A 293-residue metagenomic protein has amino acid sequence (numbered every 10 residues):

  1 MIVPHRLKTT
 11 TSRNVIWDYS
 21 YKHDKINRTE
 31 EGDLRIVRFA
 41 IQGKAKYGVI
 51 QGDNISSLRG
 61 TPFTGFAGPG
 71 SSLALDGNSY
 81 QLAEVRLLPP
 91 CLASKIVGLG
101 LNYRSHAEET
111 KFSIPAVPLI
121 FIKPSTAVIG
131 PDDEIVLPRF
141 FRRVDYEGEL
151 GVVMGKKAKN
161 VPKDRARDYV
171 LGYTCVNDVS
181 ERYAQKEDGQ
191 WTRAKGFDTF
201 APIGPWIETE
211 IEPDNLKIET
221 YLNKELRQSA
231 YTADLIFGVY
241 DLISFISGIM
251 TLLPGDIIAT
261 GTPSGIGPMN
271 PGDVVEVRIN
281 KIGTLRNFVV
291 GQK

Functional and structural regions predicted by a protein language model:
I2-P4: N-terminal amphipathic/hydrophobic targeting modules at extreme N-termini, encompassing cleavable Sec/SRP-type signal
E30-P118, I211, E219, E225 (+1 more regions): N-terminal non-catalytic cap/leader segment that marks the start of a structured domain
S79-Y80, P90, H106, R182-K293: Catalytic-pocket segment enriched in acidic/His residues
S113-P131, Y146, E276-K281: Structural signature of FAD isoalloxazine-binding scaffolds in flavoprotein oxidoreductases
G130, D145-E147, L253, N270-P271: Residue-level recognition of short, solvent-exposed, well-ordered loop/turn junctions that link secondary-structure
P131-G151: A structural-propensity feature for long, helix-poor, extended segments
K159-Y173: N-terminal accessory regions of nucleic-acid-interacting proteins
